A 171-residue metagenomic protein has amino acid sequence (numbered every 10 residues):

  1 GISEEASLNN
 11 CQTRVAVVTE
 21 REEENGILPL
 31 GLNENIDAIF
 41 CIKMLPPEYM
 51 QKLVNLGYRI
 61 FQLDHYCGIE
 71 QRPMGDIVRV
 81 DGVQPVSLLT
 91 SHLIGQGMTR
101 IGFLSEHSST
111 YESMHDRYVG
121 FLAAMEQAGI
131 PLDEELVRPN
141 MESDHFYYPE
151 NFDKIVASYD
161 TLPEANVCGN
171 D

Functional and structural regions predicted by a protein language model:
G1-V15, E20, N25-C41, P47-D171: Bacterial carbohydrate/catabolite-sensing allosteric modules
